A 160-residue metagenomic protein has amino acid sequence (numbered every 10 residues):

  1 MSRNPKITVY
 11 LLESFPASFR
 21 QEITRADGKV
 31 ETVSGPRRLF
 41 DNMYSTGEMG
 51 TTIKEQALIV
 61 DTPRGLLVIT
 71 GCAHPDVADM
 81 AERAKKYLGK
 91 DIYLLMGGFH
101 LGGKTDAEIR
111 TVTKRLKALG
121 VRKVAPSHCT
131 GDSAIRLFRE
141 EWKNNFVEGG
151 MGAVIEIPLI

Functional and structural regions predicted by a protein language model:
M1-S2, R20-I23, T113-L116, I135: Short amphipathic alpha-helical segments and helix-helix/interface helices
S2-Q56, P63, V147-I160: Metallo-beta-lactamase
Q21-I23, E55-L58, C72, D79-E82: A short secondary-structure junction signal
S34-G35, A57-L58, K85, K114-R115: Short, flexible, glycine/charge-rich loop motifs used to bind or transfer phosphoryl groups or to couple energy/partner
N42, G71, H128: Divalent metal-coordination and catalytic microenvironments
T46-G47, I59, I69-T70, L95-G97: Short, conserved beta-strand edge motifs with alternating hydrophobic and charged residues
M49-T51, T70-V77: Conserved mixed alpha/beta catalytic, RNA-binding, or beta-rich assembly cores of soluble enzyme, regulatory
L66, H74-V154: Cap/insert and terminal regions of metallo-dependent hydrolase folds
